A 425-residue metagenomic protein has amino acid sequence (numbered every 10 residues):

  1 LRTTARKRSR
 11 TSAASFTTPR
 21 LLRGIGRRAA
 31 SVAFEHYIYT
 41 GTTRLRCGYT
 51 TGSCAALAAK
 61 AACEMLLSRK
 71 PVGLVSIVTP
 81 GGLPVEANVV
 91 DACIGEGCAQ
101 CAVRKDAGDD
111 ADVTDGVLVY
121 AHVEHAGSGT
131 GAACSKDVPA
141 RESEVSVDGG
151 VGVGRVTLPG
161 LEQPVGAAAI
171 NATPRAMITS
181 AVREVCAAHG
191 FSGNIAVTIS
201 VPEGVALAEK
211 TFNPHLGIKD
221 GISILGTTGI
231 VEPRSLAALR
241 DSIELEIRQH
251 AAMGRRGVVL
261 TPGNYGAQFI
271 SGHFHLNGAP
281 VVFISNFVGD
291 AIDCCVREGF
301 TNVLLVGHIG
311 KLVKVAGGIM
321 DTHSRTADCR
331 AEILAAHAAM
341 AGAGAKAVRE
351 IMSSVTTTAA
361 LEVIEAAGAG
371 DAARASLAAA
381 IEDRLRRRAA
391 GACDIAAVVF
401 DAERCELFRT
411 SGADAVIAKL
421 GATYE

Functional and structural regions predicted by a protein language model:
R2-S15, R20: Low-acidity, Ser/Thr- and Arg-rich intrinsically disordered low-complexity segments
S12, K70, L74, P174 (+2 more regions): Compositionally biased, low-complexity linear motifs
S15, S68-R69, A188, G344 (+1 more regions): Generic macromolecular interface patches on structured domains
G26, H36-Y39, R46, G52-S53 (+3 more regions): A structural signal for small-residue-enriched, beta-sheet-centric alpha/beta enzyme cores and oligomeric scaffold folds
G26-L216, G412-A413: Generic N-terminal targeting/processing segments that precede catalytic cores or assembly contacts
Y120, H273-L276, T410-V416: Surface-exposed flexible segments
D394-T423: Short, amphipathic C-terminal "tail helix"
